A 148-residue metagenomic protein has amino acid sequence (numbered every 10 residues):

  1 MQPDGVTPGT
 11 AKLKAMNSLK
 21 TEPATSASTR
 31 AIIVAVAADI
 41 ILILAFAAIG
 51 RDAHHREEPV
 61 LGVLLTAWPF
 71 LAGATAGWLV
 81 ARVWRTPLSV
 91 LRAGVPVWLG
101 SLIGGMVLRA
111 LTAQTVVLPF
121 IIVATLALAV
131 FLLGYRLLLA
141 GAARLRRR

Functional and structural regions predicted by a protein language model:
A11-T29: Short, Lys/Arg-rich, polar N-terminal cytosolic tail immediately upstream of the first transmembrane signal-anchor
S26-G62: Membrane-helix boundary elements
R30, V34, A129-R148: Membrane-water interface at the C-terminal end of transmembrane alpha helices
L44, P69, P96-L108, A127-L128: Small-residue-rich segments of transmembrane alpha-helices in multi-pass membrane proteins, especially helix faces
A53-E58, W84-R92, L111-V116, A142-R147: Membrane-interfacial segments
V60-A72: Structural signature of hydrophobic alpha-helical transmembrane segments
A81-G100, L118-T125: Internal alpha-helical transmembrane segments of multi-pass membrane proteins
V107-V123: Membrane-helix boundary connector in multi-pass membrane proteins
